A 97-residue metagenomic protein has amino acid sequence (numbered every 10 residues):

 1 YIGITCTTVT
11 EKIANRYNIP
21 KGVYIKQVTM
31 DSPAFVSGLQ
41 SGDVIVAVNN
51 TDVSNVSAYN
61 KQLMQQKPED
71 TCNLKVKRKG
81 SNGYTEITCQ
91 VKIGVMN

Functional and structural regions predicted by a protein language model:
Y1-N97: C-terminal recognition in membrane/secretory proteostasis and scaffolding
